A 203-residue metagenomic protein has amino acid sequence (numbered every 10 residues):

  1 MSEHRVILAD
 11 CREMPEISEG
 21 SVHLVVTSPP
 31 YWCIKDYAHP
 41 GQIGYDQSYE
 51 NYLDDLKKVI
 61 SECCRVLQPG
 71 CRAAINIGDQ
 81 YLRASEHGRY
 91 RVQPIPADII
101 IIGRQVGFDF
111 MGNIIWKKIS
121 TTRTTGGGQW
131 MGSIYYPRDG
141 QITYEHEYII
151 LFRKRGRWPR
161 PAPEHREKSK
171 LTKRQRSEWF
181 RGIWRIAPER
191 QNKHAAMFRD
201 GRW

Functional and structural regions predicted by a protein language model:
M1-W203: Core catalytic lobe of class I
